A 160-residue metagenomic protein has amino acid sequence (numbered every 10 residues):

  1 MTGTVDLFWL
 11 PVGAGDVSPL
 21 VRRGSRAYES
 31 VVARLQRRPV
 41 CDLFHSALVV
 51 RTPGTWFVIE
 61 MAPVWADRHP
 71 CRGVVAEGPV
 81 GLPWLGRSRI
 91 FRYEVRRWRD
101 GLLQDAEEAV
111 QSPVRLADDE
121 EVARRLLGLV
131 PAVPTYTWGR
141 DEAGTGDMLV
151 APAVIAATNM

Functional and structural regions predicted by a protein language model:
M1-E142: Non-catalytic ligand/cofactor/substrate-binding and regulatory segments of enzyme domains
R125-L129, P152, A156-M160: Amphipathic alpha-helical segments that form well-ordered structural scaffolds and often line/cohere around active
T137-A156: Active-site neighborhood of thiol-dependent amide/isopeptide-bond enzymes
